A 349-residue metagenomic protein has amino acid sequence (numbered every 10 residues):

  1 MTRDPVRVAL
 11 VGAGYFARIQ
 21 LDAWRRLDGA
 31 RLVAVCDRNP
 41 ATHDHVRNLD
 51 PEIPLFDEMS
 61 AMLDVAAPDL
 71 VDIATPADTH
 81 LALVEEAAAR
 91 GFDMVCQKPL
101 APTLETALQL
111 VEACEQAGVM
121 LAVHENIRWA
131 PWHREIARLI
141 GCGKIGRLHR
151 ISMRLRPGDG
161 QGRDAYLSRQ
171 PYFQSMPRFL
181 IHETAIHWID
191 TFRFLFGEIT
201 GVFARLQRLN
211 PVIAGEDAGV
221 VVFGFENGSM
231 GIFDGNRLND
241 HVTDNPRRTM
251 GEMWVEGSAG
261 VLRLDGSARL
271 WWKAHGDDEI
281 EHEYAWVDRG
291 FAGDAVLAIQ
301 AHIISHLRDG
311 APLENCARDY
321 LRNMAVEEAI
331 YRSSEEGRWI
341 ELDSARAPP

Functional and structural regions predicted by a protein language model:
M1-D50: N-terminal Rossmann-like dinucleotide-binding module
M1-P5, L10, L70-D72, H302-P349: C-terminal helix-rich "cap/oligomerization" subdomain common to oxidoreductases
Q20, D50-A113: Beta-loop-alpha module in the N-terminal Rossmann-like domain of NAD(P)-dependent dehydrogenases, especially those
D57, V95-C96, L121-V123, L264: Hydrophobic residues in well-ordered beta-strands that form the structural core
M120, I127-I213, G337: Predominantly a Rossmann-like dinucleotide-binding segment in NAD(P)-dependent oxidoreductases
I189-S267, L297-D309, I330, P348-P349: Contiguous beta-strand/loop segments that form the cofactor/metal-binding neighborhood of enzyme cores
D288-Q300: Active-site loop of classical SDR/Rossmann-like NAD(P)-dependent oxidoreductases, centered on the catalytic Tyr-X3-Lys
